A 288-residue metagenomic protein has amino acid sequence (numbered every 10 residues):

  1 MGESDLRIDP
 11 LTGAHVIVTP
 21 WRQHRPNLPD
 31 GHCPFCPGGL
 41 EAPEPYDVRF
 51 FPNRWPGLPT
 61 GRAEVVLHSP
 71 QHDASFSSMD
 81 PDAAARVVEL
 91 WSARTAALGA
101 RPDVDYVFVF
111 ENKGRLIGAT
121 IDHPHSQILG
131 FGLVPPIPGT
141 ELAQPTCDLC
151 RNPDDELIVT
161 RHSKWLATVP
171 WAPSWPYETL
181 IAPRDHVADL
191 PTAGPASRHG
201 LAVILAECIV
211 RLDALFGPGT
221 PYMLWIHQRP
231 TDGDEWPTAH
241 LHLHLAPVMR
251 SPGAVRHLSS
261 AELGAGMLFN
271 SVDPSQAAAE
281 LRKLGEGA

Functional and structural regions predicted by a protein language model:
M1-H123, L129-D189, I209-L212, P221-L224 (+1 more regions): Active-site microenvironments that recognize anionic phosphate/pyrophosphate groups
A202-G217: Extended C-terminal subregions enriched in glycine
